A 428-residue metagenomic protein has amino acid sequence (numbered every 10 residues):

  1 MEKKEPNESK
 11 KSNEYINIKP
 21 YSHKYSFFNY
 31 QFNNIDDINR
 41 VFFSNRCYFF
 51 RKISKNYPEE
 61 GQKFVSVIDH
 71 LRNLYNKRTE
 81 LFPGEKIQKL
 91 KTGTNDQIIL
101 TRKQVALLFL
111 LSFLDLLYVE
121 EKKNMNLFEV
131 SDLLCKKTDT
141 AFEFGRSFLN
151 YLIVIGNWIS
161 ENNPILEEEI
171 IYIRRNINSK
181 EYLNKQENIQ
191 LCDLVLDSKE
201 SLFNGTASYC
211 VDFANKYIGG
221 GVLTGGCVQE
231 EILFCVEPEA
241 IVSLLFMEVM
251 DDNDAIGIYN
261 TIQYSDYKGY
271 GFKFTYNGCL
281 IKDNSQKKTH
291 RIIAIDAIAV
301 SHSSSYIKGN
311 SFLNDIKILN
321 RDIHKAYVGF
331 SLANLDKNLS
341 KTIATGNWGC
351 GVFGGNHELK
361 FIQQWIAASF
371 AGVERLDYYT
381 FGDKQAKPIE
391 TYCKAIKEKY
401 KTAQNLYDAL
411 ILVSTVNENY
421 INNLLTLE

Functional and structural regions predicted by a protein language model:
M1-E428: Macrodomain-like recognition of ADP-ribose-binding/processing modules
